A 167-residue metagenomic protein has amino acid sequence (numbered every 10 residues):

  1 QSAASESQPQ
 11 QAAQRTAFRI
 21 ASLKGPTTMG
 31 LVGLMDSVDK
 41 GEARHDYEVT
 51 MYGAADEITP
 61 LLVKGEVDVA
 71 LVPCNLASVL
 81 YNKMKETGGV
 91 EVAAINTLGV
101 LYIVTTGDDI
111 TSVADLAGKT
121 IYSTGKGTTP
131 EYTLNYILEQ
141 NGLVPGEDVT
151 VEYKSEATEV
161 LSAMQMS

Functional and structural regions predicted by a protein language model:
Q1-Q8: Bacterial lipoprotein signal-peptidase II cleavage site
Q8-K154, A163: Short, glycine-/small- and polar/acidic-enriched structural segments that line small-molecule recognition paths
A157-S167: Loop-centered beta-sheet repeat module
